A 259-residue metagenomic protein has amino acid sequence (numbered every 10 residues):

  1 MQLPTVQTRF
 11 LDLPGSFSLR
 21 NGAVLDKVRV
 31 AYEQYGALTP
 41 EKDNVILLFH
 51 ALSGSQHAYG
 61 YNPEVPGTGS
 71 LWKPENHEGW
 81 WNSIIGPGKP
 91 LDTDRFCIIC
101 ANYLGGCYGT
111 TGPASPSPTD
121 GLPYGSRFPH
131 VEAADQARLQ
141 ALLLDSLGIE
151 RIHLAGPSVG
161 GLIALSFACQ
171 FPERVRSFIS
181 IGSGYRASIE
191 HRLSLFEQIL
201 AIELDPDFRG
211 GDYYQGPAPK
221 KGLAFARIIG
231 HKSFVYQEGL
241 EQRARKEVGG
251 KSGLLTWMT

Functional and structural regions predicted by a protein language model:
M1-L48, H57-N62: Catalytic-loop region of hydrolases
S16-F17, R29-Y35, W80-G86, L162 (+1 more regions): Short alpha-helical segments and helix-capping/turn motifs at coil-helix boundaries
E33, D43-P116: N-terminal cap/lid subdomain of alpha/beta-hydrolase-fold enzymes
Q56, Y108, G184-E197, I202: A short beta-to-alpha transition loop/helix N-cap that caps and shapes the active-site region
A101, I179-G182, K232: Alpha/beta-hydrolase-fold catalytic nucleophile elbow
D120-R127, A134-H153: Conserved acidic catalytic loop of the alpha/beta-hydrolase fold
E150-S194: Conserved hydrolase catalytic core segment
L193, Q198-T259: Alpha/beta-hydrolase
